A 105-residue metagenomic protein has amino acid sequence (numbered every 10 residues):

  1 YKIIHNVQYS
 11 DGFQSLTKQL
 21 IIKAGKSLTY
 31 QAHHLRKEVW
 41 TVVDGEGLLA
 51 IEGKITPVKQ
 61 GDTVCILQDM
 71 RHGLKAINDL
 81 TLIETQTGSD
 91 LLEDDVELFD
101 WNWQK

Functional and structural regions predicted by a protein language model:
Y1-Y30, V96-K105: A short, N-terminal "cap"/entry segment at the start of jelly-roll beta-barrel domains of the cupin/DSBH fold
L20-K23, A32-A50, T87-G88: Short, conserved beta-strand element in jelly-roll/cupin
I22-A24, Q60, Q68, A76 (+2 more regions): Active-site donor-binding loop signature of nucleotide-sugar glycosyltransferases
S27, V39, E46-L48, T63 (+2 more regions): Structural motif
L35, V43, I51, Q68-M70 (+1 more regions): Short loop/turn segments that connect beta-strands within the blades of beta-propeller domains, predominantly WD40
E52-R71: Short acidic-glycine-tyrosine-enriched beta hairpin
G73-K105: Double-stranded beta-helix
